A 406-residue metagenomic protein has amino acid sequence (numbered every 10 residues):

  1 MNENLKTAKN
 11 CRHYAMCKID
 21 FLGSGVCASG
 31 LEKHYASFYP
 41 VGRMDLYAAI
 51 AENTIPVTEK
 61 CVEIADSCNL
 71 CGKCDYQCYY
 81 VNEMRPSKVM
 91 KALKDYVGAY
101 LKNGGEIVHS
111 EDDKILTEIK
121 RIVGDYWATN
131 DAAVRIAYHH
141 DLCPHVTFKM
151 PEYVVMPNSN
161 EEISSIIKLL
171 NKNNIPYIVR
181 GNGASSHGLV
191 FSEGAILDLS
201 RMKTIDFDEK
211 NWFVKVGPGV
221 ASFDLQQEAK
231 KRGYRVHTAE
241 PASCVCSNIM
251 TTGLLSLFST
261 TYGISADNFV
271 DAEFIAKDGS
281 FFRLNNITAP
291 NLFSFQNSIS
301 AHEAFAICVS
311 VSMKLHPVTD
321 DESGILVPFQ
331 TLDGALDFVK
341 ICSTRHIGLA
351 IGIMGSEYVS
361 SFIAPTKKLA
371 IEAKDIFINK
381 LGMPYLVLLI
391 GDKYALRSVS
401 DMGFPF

Functional and structural regions predicted by a protein language model:
M1-K6, G23, G30-Y76, N82-S110: Ferredoxin-type iron-sulfur electron-transfer modules in oxidoreductases and energy-metabolism complexes
M1-N10, H34-G42, K149, I175 (+4 more regions): Conserved glycine-rich FAD pyrophosphate-binding loop
H13-I19, L70-V81, F293-M313: Conserved phosphate/anionic-ligand binding catalytic regions in large, soluble enzymes, centered on
V26-C27, S110-K168, N182-W212, P241-S243 (+2 more regions): N-terminal flexible segment immediately upstream of the FAD-binding catalytic core in FAD-dependent oxidoreductases
C74, N174-P176, R235, G348: Residue-level detector of anion-binding/catalytic polar loops
V134-Y138, L336-F406: C-terminal substrate-recognition/cap domain of FAD-linked oxidoreductases
L189, L315-E322, I378-G382: Flexible, low-complexity linker/loop segments at domain and module junctions
T204-D208, V216-P218, S222-T344: FAD-binding subdomain of flavoenzyme oxidoreductases
